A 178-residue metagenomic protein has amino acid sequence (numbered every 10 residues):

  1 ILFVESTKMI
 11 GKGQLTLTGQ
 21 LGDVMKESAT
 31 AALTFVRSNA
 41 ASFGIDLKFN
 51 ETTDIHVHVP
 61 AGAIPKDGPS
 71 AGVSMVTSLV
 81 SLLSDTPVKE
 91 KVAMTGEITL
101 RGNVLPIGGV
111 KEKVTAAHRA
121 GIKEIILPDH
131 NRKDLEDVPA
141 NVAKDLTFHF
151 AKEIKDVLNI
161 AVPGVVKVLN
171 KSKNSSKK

Functional and structural regions predicted by a protein language model:
I1-K178: Peripheral, non-AAA+ core regions of ATP-driven protein-machinery
